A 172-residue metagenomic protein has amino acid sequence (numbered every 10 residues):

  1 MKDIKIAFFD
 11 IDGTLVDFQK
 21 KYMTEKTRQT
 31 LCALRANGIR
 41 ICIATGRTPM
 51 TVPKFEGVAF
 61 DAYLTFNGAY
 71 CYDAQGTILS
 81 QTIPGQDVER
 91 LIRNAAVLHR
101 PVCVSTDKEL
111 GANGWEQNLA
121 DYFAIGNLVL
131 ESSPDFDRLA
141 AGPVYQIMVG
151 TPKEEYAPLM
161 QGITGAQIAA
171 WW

Functional and structural regions predicted by a protein language model:
M1-I4, T65: Short, small/polar residue-rich loop motifs at catalytic or cofactor-binding pockets
D3-K20, T45: Asp-based phosphoryl-transfer active-site loop
F9-D10, Y70-D73, R138-A140: Short, basic/glycine-rich phosphate-binding loops at helix/coil junctions that contact nucleotide phosphates
F18-K21, I41-C42, S80-Q81, A124-G126: Short, flexible loop segments at the rims of nucleotide/cofactor-binding pockets, characterized by
M23-E25: A short acidic/small-residue loop/turn micro-motif
T27-L119: Active-site phosphate-binding/coordination module
L98-R100, S105-W172: Conserved acidic, metal-coordinating active-site core of Asp-based, Mg2+-dependent phosphoryl-transfer enzymes
